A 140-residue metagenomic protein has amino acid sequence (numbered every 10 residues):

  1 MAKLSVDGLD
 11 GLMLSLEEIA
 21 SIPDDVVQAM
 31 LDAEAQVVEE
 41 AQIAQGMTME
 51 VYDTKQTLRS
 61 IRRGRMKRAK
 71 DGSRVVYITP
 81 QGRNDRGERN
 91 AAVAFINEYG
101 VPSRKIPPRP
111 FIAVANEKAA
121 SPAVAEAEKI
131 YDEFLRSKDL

Functional and structural regions predicted by a protein language model:
M1-Y77, N97-L140: Short, Lys/Arg-rich flexible segments
T79-Q81, D85-V101: A short, structured beta-strand/loop element
